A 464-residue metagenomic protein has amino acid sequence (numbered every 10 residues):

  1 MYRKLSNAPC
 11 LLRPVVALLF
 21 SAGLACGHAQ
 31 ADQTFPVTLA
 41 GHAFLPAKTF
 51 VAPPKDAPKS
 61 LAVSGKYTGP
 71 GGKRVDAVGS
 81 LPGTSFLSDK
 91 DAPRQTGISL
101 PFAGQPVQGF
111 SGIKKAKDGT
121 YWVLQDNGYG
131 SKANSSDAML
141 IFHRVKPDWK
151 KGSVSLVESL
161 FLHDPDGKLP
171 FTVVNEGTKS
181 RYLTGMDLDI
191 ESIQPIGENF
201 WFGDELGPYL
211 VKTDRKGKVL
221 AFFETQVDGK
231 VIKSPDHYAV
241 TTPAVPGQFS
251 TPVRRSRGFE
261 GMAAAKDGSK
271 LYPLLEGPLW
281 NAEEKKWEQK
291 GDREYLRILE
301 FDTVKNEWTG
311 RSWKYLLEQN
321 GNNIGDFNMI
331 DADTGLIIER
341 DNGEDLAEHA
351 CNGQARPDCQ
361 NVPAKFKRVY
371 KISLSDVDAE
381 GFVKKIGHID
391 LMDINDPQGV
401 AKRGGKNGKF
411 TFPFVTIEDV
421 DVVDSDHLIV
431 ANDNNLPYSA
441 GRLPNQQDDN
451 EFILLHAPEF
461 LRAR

Functional and structural regions predicted by a protein language model:
M1-C10: N-terminal secretory signal peptides that target proteins for export/translocation
K4, A25, I429-V430: Intrinsic disorder/low-complexity signature
R13-A25: Bacterial N-terminal signal peptides
G27-A31: Boundary at the C-terminal end of the N-terminal hydrophobic targeting segment
D32-R464: Sequence/structural signature of beta-propeller domains
